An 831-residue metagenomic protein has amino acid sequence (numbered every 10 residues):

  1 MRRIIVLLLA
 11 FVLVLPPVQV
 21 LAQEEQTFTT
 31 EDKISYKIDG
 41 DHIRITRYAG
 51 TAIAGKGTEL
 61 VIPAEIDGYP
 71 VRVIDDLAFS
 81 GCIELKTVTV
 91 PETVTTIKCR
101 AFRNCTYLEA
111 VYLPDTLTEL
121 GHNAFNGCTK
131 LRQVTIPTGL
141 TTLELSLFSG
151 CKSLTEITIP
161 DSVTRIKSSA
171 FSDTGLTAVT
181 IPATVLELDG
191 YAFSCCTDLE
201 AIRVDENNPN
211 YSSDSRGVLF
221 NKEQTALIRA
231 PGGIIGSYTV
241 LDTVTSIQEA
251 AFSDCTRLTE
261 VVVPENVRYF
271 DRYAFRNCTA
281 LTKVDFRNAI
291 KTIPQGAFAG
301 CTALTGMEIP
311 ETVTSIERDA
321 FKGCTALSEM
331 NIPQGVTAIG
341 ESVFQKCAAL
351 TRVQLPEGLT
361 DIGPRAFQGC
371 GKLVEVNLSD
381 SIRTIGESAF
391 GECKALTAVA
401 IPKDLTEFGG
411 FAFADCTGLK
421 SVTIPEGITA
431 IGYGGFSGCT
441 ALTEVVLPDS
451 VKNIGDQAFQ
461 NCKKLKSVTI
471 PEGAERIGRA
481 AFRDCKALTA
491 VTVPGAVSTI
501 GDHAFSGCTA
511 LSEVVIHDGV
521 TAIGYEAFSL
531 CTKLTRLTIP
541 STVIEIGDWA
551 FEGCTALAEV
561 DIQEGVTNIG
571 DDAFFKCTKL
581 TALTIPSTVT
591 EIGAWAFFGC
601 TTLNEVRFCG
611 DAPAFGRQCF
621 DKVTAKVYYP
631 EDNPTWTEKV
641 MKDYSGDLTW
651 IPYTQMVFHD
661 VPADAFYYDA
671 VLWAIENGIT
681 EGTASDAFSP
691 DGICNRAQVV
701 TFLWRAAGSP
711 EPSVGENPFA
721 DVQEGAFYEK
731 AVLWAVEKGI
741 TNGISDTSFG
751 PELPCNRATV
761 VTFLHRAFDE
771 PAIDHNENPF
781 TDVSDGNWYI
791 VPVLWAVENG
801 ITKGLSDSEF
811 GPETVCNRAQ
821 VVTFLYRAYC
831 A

Functional and structural regions predicted by a protein language model:
M1-L9: Positively charged n-region of N-terminal signal peptides that target proteins for export
V14-T27: Sec-dependent signal peptide cleavage junction
Q19, P137, P310, T654-F666 (+6 more regions): Feature responds to low-complexity, polar/acidic, surface-exposed segments characteristic of secreted/exported proteins
E24-T51, D214-K222: Short beta-strand/loop segment at the start of cytosolic alpha/beta domains
F28-G40, V240, M656-F666: Disulfide-bonded cysteine-rich modules in secreted/extracellular proteins, activating on the conserved Cys frameworks
I38-D41, G55-R72, I83-T96, T106-E119 (+24 more regions): Structural signature of tandem-repeat unit edges
D75-A78, K98-A101, G121-N126, E144-S149 (+23 more regions): Consensus positions within tandem repeat domains that build extended binding/scaffold surfaces
T624-T654: Extracellular/surface-exposed low-complexity segments
